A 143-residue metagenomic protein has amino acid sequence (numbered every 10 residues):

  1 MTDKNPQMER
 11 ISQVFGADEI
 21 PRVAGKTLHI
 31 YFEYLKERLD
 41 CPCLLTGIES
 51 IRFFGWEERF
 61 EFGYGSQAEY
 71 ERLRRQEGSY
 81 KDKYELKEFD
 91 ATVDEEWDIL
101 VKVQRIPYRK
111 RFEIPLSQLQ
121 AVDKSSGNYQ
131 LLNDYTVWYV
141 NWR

Functional and structural regions predicted by a protein language model:
M1-F54, E61-L131, W142: Basic/aromatic-rich interaction segments and small domains that mediate binding to polyanionic partners
T136-V140: Intrinsically disordered, low-complexity terminal/linker regions enriched in Pro/Ser/Gly and acidic residues
